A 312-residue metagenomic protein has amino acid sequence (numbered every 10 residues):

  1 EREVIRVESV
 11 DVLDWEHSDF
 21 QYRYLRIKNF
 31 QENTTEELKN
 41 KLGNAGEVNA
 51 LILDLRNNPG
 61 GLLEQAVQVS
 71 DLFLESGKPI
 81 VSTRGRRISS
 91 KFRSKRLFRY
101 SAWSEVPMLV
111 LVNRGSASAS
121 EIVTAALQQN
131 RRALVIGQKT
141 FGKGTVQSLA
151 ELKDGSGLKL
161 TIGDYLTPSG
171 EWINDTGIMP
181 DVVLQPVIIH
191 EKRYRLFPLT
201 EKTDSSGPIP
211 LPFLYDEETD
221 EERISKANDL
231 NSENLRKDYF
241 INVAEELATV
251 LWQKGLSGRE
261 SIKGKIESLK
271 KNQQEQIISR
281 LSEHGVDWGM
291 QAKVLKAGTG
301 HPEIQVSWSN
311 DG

Functional and structural regions predicted by a protein language model:
R2, R6-D311: C-terminal "post-core" interaction segments
